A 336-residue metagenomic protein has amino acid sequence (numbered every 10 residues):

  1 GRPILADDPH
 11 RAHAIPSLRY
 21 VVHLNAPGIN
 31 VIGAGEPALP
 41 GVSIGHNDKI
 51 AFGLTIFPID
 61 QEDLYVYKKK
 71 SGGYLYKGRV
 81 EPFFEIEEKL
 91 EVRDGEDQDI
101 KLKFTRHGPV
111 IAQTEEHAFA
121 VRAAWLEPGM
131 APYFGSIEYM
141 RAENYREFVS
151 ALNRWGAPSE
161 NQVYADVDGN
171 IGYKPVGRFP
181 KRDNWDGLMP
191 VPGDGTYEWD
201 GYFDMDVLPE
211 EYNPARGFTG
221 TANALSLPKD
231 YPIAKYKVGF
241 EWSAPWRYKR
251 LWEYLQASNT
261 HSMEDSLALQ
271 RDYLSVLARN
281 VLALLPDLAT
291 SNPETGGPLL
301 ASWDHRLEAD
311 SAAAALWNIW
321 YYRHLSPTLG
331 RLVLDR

Functional and structural regions predicted by a protein language model:
G1-L307: Mature extracytoplasmic enzyme cores
D186-L188, P293-R336: A terminal-accessory region detector
